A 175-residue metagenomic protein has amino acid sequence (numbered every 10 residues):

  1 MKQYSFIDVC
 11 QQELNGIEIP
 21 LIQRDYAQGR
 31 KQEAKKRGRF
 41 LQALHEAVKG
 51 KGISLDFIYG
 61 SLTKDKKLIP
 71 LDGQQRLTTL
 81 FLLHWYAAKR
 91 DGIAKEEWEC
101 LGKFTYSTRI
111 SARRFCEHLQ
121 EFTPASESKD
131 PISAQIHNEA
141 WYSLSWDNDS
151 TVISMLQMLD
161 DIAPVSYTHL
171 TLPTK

Functional and structural regions predicted by a protein language model:
M1-L71, Q75, F81: Short alpha-helix boundary/capping and kink motifs at helix termini
Y26-Q28, W85, W141: Tryptophan-centered motif/residue detector
R39-A43, H118, M155-D161: Charge-rich, solvent-exposed alpha-helical interaction surfaces
R76-L77, K175: General alpha-helical segment detector with a strong preference for membrane-spanning helices and helix-boundary regions
L77-D91: Short active-site loop/helix that positions an aromatic residue
E96-N148, M155: Extended charged low-complexity segments that act as oligomerization/scaffolding linkers
P164-V165: Short, compositionally biased segments
T168-T174: Conserved small/polar residues in nucleotide/adenosyl-binding loops
